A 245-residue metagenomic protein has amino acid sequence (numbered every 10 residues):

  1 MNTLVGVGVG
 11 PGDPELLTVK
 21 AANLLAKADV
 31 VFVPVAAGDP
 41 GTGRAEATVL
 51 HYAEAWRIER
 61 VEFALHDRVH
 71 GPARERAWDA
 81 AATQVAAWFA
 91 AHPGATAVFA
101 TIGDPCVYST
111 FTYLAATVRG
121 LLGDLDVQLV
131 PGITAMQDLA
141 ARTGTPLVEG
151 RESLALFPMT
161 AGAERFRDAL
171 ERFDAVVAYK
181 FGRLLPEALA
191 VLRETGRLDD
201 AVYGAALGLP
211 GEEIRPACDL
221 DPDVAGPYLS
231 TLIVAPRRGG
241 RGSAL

Functional and structural regions predicted by a protein language model:
M1-P14, V19-L125, L189, G211-R215 (+3 more regions): Class I S-adenosyl-L-methionine
L4, L170-L245: A contiguous loop/helix-start segment that scaffolds small-molecule binding in enzyme catalytic cores
G8-V9, F99-I102, P131, P158 (+1 more regions): Small/polar loops that bind or transfer phosphate-bearing groups
P11-P14, T160-G162, G182-L184: Short beta->alpha connector loops
D29, P93, G144, F173-D174: Residue-level detector of structured alpha->beta connecting loops
V30-A37, L129-P131, V202-A205: Short internal beta-strands
V61-F63, V130-G132, M159, G204-A206: Conserved beta-strand termini and adjacent loop/short-helix elements that scaffold enzyme active sites in alpha/beta
G103-E171, P236-G240: Class I SAM-dependent methyltransferase SAM-binding "motif I" and its flanking Rossmann-like core
